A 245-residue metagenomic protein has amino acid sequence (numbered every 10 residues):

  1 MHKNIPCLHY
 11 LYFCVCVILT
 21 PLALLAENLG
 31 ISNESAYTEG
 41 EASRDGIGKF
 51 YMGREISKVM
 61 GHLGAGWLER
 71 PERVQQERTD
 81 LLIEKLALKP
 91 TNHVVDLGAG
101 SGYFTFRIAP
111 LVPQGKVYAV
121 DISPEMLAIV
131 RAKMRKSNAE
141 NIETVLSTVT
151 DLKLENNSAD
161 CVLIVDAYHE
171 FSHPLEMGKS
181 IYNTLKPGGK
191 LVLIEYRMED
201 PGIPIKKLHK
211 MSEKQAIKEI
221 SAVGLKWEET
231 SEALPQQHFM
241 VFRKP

Functional and structural regions predicted by a protein language model:
L29-K89, H93: Class I SAM-dependent transferase core
V95, A99-D151: Class I SAM-dependent methyltransferase SAM/SAH-binding core
V112-P113, F171-S172, L185-P187: Helix-to-beta-strand junctions that scaffold the AdoMet/dcAdoMet cofactor pocket in Class I SAM-dependent enzymes
L152-C161: A short acidic, Gly/Pro-enriched loop at the edge of an enzyme's catalytic core that lines a small-molecule cofactor
D160-P174: A short SAM/SAH-binding and catalytic strip from SAM-dependent methyltransferases
L175-K190: A short glycine-rich, Lys/Arg-flanked "PGG" loop and its adjoining helix->strand segment in the class I
V192-I217: Conserved class I S-adenosyl-L-methionine
W227-E229, A233-P245: Core SAM-dependent methyltransferase catalytic element
